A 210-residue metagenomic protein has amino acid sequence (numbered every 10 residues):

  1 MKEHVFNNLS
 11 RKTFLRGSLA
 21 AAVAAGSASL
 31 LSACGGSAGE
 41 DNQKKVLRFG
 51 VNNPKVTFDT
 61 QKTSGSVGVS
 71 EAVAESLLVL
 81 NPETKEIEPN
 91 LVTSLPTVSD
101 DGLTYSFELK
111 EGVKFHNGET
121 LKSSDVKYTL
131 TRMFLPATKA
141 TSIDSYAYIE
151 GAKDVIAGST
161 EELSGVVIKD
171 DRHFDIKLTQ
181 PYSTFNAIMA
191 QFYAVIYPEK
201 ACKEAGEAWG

Functional and structural regions predicted by a protein language model:
M1-L9, T13, L19-S29: N-terminal secretory signal peptides
S32-A33: C-terminal motif of bacterial Sec signal peptides marking the signal peptidase cleavage site
A38-R48: Immediate post-signal peptide segment of exported/extracytoplasmic ligand-binding proteins
K44, A72-A74, N90-V92, D100-T104 (+2 more regions): Extracytoplasmic
G50-D100: N-terminal lobe/hinge region of extracytoplasmic solute-binding protein
N52-K55, P82-E83, D100-D101, K110-G112 (+4 more regions): Solvent-exposed coil/turn segments that connect beta secondary-structure elements in extracytoplasmic/periplasmic
S94-S142, D175: Aromatic- and charge-enriched surface segment that lines or borders ligand/interaction sites
E108, I143-K200: Surface-exposed binding/hinge segments that line and control ligand-binding clefts or catalytic entry sites
